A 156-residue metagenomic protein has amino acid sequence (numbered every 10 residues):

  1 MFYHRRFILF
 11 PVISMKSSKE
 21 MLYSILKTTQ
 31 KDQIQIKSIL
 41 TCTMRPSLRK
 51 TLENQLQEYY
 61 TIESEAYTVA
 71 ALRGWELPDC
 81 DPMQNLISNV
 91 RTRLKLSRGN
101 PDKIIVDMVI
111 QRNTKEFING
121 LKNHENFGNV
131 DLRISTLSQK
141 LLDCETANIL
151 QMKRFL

Functional and structural regions predicted by a protein language model:
M1-S14: Short, Lys/Arg-enriched N-terminal segments with co-localized hydrophobic residues within the first ~10-30 amino acids
F2, S64, T68-D107, Q111 (+1 more regions): Carboxylate-rich helix-loop segments that flank metal/cofactor sites and access channels in metalloenzymes
V12-M44, D102-G128, Q139: Alpha-helical bundle segments that constitute or directly flank the non-heme di-iron/ferroxidase center
Y23, R49-Q57, D81, D107-Q111 (+1 more regions): Short, charged, amphipathic alpha-helical segments
I25, I39, Q55, I62-E65 (+2 more regions): Charged, solvent-exposed faces of alpha-helical coiled-coils
Q33, Y60-E63, Y67-A70, L94 (+3 more regions): A structural signal for well-ordered alpha-helices, especially hydrophobic packing surfaces of coiled-coils
S38, N54-T61, V90-R91, R98: Long, non-catalytic architectural segments outside compact domain cores
